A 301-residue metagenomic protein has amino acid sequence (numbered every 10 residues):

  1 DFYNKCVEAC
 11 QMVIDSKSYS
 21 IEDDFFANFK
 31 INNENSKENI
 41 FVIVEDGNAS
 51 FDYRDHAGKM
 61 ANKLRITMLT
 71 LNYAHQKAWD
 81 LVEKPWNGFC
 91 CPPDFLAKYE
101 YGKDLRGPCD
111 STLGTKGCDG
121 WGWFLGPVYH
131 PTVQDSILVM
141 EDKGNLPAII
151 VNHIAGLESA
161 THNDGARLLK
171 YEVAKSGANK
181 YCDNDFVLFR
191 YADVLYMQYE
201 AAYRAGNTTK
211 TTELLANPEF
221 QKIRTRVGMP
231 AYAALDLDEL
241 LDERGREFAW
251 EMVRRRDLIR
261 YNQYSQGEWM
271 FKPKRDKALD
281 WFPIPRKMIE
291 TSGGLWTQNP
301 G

Functional and structural regions predicted by a protein language model:
D1, R204-N207: Short coil/turn linking the two alpha-helices of tandem helical-hairpin repeats
D1-F26: Hydrophobic, small-residue-rich alpha-helical packing segments that form membrane-like cores
A9, V194-M197, E219: Amphipathic, well-ordered alpha-helical segments in soluble domains
Q11-D15, A27-N87, A178-L188, L215 (+2 more regions): Long, intrinsically disordered, low-complexity segments
P93-R190: Flexible, polar/acidic helix-loop-strand segments at domain edges
E200-Y203, K210: Secondary-structure-rich domain cores
